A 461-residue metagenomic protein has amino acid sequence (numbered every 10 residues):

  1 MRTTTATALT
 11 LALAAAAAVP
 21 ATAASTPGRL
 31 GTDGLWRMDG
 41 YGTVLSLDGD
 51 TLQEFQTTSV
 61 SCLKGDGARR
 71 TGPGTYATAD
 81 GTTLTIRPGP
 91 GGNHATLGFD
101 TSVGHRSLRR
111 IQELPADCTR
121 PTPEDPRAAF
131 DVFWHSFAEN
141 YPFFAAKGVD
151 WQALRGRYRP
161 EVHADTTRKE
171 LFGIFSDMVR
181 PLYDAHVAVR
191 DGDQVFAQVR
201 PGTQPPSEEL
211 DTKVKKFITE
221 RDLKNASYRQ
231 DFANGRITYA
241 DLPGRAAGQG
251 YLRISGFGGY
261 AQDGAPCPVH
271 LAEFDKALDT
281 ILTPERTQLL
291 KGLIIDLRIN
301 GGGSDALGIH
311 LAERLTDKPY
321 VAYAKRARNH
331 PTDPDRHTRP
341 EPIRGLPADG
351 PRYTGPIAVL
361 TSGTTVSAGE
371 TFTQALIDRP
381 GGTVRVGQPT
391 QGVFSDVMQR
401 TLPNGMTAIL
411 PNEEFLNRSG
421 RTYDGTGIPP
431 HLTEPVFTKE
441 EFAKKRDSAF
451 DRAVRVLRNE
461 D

Functional and structural regions predicted by a protein language model:
M1-S25: Secretory targeting and sorting signals
A24-L293, L297-G301, D305-A327, D335 (+3 more regions): Flexible, low-complexity junctional segments that flank or bridge functional domains
M178, I357, T365-R379: Cysteine-centered nucleophilic/redox motifs
V187, V366, P380-V393: Short, well-structured beta-strand/strand-turn elements
G250-S255, G292-R298, P356-L360, A375 (+2 more regions): Soluble periplasmic/extracytoplasmic beta-strand elements of cell-envelope proteins
G302-L360, T364, M398-T401, N412-L416 (+1 more regions): Gly/Ser/Thr-rich loop/hinge elements
G387-P403, A408, I428-P430: C-terminal soluble interaction/assembly domains
D424, I428-D461: Low-complexity, Gly/Ser/Thr/Pro-rich intrinsically disordered linker/tail segments
